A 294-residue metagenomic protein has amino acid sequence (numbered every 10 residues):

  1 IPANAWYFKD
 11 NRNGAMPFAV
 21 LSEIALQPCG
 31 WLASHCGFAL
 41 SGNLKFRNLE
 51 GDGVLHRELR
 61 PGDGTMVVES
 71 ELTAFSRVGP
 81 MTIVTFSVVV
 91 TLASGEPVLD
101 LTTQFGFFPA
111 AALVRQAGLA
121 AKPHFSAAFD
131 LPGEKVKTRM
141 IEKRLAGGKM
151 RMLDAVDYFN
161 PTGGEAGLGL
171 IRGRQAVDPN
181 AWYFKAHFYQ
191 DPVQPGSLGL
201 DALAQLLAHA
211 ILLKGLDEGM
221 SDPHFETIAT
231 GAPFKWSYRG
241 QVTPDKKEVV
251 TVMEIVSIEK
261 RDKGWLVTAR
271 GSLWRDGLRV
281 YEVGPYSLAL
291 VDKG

Functional and structural regions predicted by a protein language model:
I1-M16, H35, A39-N43, H56-G62 (+9 more regions): Non-catalytic linker/capping segments at the edges of enzyme domains
F18-F38, S197-L200, A204-G215: Beta-strand/loop-rich accessory regions of lumenal/periplasmic or secreted enzymes, predominantly carbohydrate-active
R47-D52, T230-W236: Short, structured beta-strand/loop micro-motifs enriched in basic residues and often containing a Trp
D63-V67, A74, G231, E248: Phosphate/diphosphate-binding loops
E71, V252-E254: Catalytic-pocket segment enriched in acidic/His residues
P97: Active-site-proximal acidic secondary-structure segment that organizes catalysis
